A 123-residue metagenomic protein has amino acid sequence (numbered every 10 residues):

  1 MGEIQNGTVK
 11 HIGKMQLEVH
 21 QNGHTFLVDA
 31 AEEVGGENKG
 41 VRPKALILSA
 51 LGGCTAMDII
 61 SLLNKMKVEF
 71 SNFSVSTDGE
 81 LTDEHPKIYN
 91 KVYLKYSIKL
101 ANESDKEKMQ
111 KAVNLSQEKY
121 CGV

Functional and structural regions predicted by a protein language model:
M1-S49, I60-V123: Extended beta-strand/beta-hairpin segments
